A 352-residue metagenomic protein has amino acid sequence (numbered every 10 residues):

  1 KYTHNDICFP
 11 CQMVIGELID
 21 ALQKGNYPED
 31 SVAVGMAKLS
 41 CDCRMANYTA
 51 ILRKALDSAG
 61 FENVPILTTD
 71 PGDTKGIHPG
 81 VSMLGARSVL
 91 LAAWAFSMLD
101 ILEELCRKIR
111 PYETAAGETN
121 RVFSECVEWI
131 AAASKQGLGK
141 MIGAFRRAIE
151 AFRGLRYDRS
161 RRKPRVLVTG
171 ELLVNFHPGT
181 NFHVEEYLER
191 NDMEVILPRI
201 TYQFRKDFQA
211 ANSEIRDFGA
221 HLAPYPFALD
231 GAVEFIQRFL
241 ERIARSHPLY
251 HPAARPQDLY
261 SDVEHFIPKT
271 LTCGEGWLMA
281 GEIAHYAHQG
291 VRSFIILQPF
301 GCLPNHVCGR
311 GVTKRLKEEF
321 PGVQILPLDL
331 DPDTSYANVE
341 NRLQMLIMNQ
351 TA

Functional and structural regions predicted by a protein language model:
K1-A352: An N-terminal assembly and electron-transfer interface module characteristic of large anaerobic redox and radical
